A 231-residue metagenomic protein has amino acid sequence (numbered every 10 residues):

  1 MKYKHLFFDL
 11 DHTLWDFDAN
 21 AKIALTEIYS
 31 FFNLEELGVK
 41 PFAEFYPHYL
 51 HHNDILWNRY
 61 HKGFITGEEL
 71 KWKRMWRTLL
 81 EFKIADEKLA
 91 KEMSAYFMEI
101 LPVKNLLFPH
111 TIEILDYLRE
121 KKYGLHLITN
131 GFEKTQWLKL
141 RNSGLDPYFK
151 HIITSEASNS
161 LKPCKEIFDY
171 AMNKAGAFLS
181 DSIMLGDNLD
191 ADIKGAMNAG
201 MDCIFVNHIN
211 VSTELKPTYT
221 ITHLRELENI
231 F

Functional and structural regions predicted by a protein language model:
M1-L6, A19, D116-R119, I128 (+1 more regions): Asp-based, Mg2+/Mn2+-dependent phosphohydrolase catalytic module
K2-F108: N-terminal helical cap/lid subdomain that shapes the substrate entry/recognition surface in HAD-like hydrolases
N33, G38-K40, F82, T111-I112 (+3 more regions): Short, intrinsically disordered/low-complexity patches at protein termini and at juxtamembrane boundaries
L70-R74, L106, E113, E166 (+1 more regions): Generic recognition of short, well-ordered alpha-helical interface segments
H110-K122: Catalytic-core regions built around general acid/base machinery
